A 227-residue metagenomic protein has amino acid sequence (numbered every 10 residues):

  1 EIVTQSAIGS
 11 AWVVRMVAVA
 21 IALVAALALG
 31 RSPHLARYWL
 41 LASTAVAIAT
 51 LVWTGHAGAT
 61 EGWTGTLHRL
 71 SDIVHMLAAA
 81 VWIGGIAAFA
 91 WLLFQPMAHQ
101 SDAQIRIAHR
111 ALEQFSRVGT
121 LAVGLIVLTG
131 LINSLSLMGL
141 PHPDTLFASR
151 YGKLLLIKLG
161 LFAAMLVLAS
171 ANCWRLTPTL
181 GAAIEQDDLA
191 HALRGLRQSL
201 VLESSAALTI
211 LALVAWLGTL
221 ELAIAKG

Functional and structural regions predicted by a protein language model:
E1-G227: Polytopic transmembrane helical bundles with strong interfacial aromatic enrichment
